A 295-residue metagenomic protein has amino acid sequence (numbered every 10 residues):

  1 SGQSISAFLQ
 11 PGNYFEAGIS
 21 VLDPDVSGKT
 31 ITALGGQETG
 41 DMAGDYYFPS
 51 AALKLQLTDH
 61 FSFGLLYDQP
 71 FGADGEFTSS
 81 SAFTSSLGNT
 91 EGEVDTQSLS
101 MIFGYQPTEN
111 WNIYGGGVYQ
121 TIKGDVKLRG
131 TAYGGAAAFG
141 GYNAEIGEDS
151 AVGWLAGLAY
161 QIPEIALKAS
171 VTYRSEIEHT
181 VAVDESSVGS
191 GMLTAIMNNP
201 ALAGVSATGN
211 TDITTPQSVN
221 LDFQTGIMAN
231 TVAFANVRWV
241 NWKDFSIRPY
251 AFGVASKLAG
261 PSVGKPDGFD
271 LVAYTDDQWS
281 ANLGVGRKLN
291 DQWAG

Functional and structural regions predicted by a protein language model:
S1-G18, E164-A166, E176-H179, S187: Outer-membrane beta-barrel biogenesis signature
S4-P11, D41-G44, A52-Q56: Short secondary-structure boundary/capping segments within folded domains
S20-D23: Short polar catalytic/cofactor-binding loops
V26-T30, L34-Q37, Y47-S50, Q56-G295: Outer-membrane beta-barrel porins/channels
